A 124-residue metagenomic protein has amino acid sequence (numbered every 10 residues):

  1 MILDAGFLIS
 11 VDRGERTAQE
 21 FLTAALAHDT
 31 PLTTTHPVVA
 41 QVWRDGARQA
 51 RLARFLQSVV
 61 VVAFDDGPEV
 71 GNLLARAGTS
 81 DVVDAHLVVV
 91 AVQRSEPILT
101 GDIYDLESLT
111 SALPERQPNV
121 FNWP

Functional and structural regions predicted by a protein language model:
M1-T34, W43-F55, P124: Short, well-structured N-terminal submotif of metal-dependent ribonuclease cores
F7-L8, V38-V39, D66, H86-L87 (+1 more regions): Alpha-helix capping/helix-boundary segments
H28-L32, S58-V59, V92-P97: Short active-site oxyanion
T35, V83, G101: Replace "coordinates the UDP/GDP/TDP-sugar" with "coordinates nucleotide-activated sugar donors
Q41, R51, E69, S108-L109: Phosphate- and divalent-cation-binding pockets in alpha/beta enzyme and binding domains that engage nucleotide-derived
V42, D81-P97, D105: Acidic, metal-associated active-site segment
S58-G78, V89: Acidic catalytic patch
V92-P124: Acidic, PIN/NYN-like endoribonuclease modules and their adjacent C-terminal/linker elements
